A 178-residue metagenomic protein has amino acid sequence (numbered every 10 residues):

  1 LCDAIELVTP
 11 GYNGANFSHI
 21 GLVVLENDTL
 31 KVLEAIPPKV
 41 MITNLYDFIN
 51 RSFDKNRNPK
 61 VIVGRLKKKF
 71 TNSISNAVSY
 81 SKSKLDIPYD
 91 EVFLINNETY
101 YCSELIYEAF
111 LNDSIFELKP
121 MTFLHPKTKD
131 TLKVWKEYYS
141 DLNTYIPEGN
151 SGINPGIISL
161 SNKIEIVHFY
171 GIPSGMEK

Functional and structural regions predicted by a protein language model:
L1-K178: Cysteine-nucleophile amide-bond enzymes
